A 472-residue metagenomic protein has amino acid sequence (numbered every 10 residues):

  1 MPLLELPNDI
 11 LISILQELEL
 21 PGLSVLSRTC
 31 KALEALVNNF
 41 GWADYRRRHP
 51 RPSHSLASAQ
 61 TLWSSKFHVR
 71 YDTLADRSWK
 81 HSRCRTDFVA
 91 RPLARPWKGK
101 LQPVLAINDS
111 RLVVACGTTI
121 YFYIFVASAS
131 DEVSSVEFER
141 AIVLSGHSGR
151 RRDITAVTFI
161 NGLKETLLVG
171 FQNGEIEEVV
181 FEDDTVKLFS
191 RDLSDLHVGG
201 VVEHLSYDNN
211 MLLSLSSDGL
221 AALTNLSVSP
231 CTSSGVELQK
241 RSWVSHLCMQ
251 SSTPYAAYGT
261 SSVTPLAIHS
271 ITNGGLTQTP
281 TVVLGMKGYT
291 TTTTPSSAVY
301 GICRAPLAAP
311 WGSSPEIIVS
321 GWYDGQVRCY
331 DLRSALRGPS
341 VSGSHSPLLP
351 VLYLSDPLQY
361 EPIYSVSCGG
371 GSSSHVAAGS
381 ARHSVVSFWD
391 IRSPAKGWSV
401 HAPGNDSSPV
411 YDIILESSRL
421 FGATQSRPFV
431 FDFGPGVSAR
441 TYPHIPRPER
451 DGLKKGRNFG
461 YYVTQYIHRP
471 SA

Functional and structural regions predicted by a protein language model:
M1-K98, I107-R111: Skp1-binding F-box subdomain of Cullin-RING ligase substrate receptors
A32, T119, E175, L220 (+4 more regions): A conserved positional marker within WD40/Gbeta-like beta-propeller blades
A90-Y121, R151-T158: Beta-strand-rich domains and repeat architectures in extracellular enzymes and scaffolds, especially beta-propellers
C116-F125, D131-I317: Fungal eukaryote-biased detector of long internal structured cores
V126-D131, F181-T185, S227-S229, S270-T277 (+3 more regions): Short loop/turn segments immediately following beta-strands, especially the blade-tip and inter-blade linker loops
L349-I363, A395-E416, P446-N458: Conserved blade-ending motifs and adjacent loop-strand segments that build the rim/top face of beta-propeller domains
Y360-A395: Loop/turn-rich, solvent-exposed surfaces of beta-rich toroidal or solenoidal domains
S417-A472: Blade-level signature of beta-propeller repeat domains, shared across WD40, Kelch, NHL, RCC1 and BNR/Asp-box propellers
